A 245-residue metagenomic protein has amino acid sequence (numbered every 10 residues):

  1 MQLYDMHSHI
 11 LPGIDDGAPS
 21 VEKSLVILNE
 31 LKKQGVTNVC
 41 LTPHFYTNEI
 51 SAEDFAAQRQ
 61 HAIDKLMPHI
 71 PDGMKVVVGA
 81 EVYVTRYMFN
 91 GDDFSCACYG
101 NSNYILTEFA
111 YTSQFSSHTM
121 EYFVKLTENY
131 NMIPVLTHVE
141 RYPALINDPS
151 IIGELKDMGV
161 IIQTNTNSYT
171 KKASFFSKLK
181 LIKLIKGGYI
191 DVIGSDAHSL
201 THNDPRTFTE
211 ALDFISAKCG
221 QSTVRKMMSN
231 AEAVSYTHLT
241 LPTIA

Functional and structural regions predicted by a protein language model:
M1-G73, H202: An N-terminally biased module of ancient metal coordination in phosphate/nucleic-acid-related enzymes
Y4-M6, C40-T42, V77-A80, V135-T137 (+2 more regions): Active-site neighborhood of phospho(di)ester-bond hydrolases with catalytic His/Asp-centered motifs
H9-L11, H44, G79-Y83, A110-T112 (+3 more regions): Active-site beta-loop-alpha junctions enriched in small/polar residues
K32, T127, I185-K186: Non-catalytic positions within long, well-ordered alpha-helices that form the structural scaffold/packing of enzyme
I50-I162: Extended substrate/RNA-proximal surfaces in nucleic-acid metabolism proteins
G159-K171: His/Asp/Glu-enriched short active-site or ligand-binding loop at hydrolase and phosphoryl-transfer sites
Y189-P205: Short acidic/histidine-rich active-site segments
T237-T243: Conserved small/polar residues in nucleotide/adenosyl-binding loops
